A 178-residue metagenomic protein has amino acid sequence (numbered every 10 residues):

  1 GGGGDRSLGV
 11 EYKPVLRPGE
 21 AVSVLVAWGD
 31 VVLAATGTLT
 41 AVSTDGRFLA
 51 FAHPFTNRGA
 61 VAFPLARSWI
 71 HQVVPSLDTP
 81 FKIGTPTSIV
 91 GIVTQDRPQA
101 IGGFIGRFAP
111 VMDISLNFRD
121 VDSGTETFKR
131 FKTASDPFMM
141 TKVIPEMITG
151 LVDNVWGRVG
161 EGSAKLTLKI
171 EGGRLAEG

Functional and structural regions predicted by a protein language model:
G1-G178: Terminal presequence/propeptide segments associated with secretion/organelle targeting and zymogen/polyprotein
